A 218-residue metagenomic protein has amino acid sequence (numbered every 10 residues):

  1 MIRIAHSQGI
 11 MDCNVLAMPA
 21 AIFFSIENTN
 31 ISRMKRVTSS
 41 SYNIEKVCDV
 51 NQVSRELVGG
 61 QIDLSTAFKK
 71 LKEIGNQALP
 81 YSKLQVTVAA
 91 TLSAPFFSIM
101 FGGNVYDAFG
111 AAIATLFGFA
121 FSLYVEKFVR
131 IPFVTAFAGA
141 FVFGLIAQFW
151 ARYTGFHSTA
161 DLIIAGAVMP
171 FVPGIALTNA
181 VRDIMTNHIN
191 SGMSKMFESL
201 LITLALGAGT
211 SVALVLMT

Functional and structural regions predicted by a protein language model:
I2-I62: Soluble N-terminal domains of membrane-associated systems
R3, Q52, K69-N76, N179-T186 (+1 more regions): Short amphipathic alpha-helical coupling elements at transmembrane boundaries
N43-A89: Hydrophobic alpha-helical segments and helix pairs
S65, D107, I175-N179: Short helix-terminus and kink motifs of transmembrane alpha helices, predominantly at the cytoplasmic interface
E73-I74, G118-V129, A176-S191: C-terminal ends of transmembrane helices
L79-T154: Core alpha-helical transmembrane segments of integral membrane proteins
R152-T218: Generic detector of multi-pass transmembrane helix bundles and their immediately adjacent loops in polytopic membrane
